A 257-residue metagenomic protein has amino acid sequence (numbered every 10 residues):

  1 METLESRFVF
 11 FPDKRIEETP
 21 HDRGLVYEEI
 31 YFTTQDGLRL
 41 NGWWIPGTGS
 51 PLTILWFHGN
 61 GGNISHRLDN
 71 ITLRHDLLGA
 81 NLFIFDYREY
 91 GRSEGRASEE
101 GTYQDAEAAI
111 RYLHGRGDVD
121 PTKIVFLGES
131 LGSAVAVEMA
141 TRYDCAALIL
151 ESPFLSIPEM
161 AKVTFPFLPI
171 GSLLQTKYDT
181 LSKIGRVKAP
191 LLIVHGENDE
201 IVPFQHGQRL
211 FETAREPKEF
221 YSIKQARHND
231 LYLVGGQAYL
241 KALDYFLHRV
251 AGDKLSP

Functional and structural regions predicted by a protein language model:
M1-T33: An N-terminal hydrophobic leader/cap segment in hydrolases
Q35-Y112: Membrane-embedded segments
N70, T180, A189, P203-E212: Short alpha-helix in the alpha/beta-hydrolase fold that links the catalytic acid
A109-D118, T122-F167: Primarily recognizes the serine-hydrolase "nucleophile elbow" in alpha/beta-hydrolase and SGNH/GDSL folds
P169-K183, K188-A189: Active-site nucleophile elbow and catalytic-triad environment of alpha/beta-hydrolase enzymes
R186-V187, I193-H195, D199: Short beta-strand/loop motif that positions the catalytic acidic residue of the alpha/beta-hydrolase fold
N198-V202, N229-D230: Acidic catalytic loop of the alpha/beta-hydrolase fold
Q208-P257: C-terminal catalytic histidine-bearing segment of alpha/beta-hydrolase fold enzymes
